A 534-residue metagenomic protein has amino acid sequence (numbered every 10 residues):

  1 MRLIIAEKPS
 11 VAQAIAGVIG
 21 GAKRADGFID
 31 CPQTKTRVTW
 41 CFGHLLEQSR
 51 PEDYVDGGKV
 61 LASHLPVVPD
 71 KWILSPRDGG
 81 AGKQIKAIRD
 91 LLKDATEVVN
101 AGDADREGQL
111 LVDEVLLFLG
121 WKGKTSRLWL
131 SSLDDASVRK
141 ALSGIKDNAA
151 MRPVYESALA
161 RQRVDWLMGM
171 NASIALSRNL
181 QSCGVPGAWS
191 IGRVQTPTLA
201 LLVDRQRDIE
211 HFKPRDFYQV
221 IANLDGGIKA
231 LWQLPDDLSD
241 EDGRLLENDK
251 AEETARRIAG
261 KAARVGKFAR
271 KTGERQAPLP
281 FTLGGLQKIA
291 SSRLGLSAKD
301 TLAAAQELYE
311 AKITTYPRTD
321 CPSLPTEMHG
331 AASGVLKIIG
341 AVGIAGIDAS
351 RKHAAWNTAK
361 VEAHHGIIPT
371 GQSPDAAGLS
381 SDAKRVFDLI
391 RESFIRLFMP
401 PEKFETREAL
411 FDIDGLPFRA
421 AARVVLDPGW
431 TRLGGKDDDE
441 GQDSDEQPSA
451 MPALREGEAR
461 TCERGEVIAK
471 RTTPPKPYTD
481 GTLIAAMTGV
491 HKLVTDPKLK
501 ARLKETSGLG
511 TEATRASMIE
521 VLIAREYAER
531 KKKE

Functional and structural regions predicted by a protein language model:
M1-M170: Intrinsically disordered, low-complexity regulatory segments
P9-A16, K35-V38, F42, D78-L92 (+16 more regions): Amphipathic alpha-helical transducer elements in NTP-driven molecular machines
I19, K23, L119-G123, K146 (+10 more regions): A generic secondary-structure signal for well-formed alpha-helical elements
K35-R37, L45-R77, P186-Q306, E310 (+5 more regions): Long, highly charged, low-complexity internal segments
K86, K93-D94, D135-D225, R270-K271: C-terminal or mid-to-C-terminal helical accessory/interaction module adjacent to the motor/catalytic core
G102, A290, R318: Short glycine-centered, acidic/aromatic-flanked micro-motifs in structured strand/loop junctions that mark active-site
T315-G340, S507-R525, E529-E534: Accessory beta->alpha helical hairpin/"wing" motif in late/C-terminal subdomains of nucleic-acid enzymes
I344-I367: Leucine-rich, amphipathic alpha-helical/linker segments
